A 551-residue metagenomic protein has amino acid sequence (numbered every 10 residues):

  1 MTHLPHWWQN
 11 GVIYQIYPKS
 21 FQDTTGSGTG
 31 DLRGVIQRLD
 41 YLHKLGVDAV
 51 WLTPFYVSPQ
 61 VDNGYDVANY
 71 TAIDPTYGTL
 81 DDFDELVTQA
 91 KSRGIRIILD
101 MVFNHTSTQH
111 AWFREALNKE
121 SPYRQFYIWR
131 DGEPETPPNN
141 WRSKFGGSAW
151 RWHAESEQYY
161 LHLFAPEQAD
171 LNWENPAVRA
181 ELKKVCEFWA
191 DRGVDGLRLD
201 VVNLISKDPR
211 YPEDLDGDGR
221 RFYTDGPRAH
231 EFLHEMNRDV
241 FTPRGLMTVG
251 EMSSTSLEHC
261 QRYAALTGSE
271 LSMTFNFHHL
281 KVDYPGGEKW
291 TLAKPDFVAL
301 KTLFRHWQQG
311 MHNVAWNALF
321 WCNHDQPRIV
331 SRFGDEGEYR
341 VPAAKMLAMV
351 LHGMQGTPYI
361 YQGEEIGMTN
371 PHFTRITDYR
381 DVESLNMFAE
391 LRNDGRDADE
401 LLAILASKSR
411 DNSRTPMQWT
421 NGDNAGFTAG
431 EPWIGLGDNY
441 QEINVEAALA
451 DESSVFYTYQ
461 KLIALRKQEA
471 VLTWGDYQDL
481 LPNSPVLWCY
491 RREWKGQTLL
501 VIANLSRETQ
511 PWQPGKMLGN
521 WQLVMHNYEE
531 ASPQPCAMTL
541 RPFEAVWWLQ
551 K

Functional and structural regions predicted by a protein language model:
M1-K551: Active-site and adjacent substrate-binding regions of carbohydrate-active enzymes
